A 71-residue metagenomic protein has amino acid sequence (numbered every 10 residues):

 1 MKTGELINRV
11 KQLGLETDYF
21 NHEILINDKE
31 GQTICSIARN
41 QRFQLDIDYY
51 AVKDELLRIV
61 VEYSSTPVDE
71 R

Functional and structural regions predicted by a protein language model:
M1-R71: Structural boundary micro-motifs
